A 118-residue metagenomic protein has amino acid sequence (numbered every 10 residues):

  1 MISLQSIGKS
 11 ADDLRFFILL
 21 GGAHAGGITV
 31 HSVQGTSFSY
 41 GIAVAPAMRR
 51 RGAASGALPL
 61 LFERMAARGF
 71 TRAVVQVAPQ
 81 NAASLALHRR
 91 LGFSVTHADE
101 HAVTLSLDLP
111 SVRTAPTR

Functional and structural regions predicted by a protein language model:
M1-S39, D99, L109-V112: Acetyl-CoA-dependent GNAT
F17-L20, G41-R50, V77-A78: A short, internal acetyl-CoA/4′-phosphopantetheine-binding micro-motif in the GNAT/acyltransferase core
V44, R50-A67, A82-R90: Conserved acetyl-CoA-binding loop-helix of GNAT-fold acetyltransferases
M65-A78, H101: Conserved GNAT acetyl-CoA-binding A-motif
R89-D99: Conserved acetyl-CoA-binding loop of GNAT-fold acetyltransferases
R113-R118: Short, charged, solvent-exposed linker or helix-capping segments at domain edges/interfaces that act as flexible hinges
